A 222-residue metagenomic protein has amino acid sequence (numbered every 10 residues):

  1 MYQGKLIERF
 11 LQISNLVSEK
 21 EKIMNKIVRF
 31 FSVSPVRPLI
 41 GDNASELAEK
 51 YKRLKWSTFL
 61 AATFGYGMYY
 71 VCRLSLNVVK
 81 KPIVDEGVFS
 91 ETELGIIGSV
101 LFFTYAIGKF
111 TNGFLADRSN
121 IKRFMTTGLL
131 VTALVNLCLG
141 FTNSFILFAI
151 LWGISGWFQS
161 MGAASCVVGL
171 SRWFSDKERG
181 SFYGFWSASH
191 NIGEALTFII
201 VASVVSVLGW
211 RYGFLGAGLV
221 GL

Functional and structural regions predicted by a protein language model:
F10, I23-F64, Y70: Cytosolic juxtamembrane N-terminal segment immediately preceding the first transmembrane helix of multi-pass
T58-V84, F89: Extracytoplasmic
L74, F102-F110, E194-A195: Residue-level signature of mid-helix packing/kink "hotspots" within the transmembrane helices of 12-pass Major
P82, G113-F114, S203: Membrane-interface helix termini in secondary transporters
I107-N143: Conserved MFS/SLC helix-loop-helix module at the cytosolic interface between two early adjacent transmembrane helices
V135, I146-I154: Paired small-residue
L151-N191: Cytoplasmic helix-loop-helix junction between adjacent transmembrane helices in 12-TM secondary transporters
F214-L222: Symmetry-related core transmembrane helices of the 12-TM Major Facilitator Superfamily/SLC fold
